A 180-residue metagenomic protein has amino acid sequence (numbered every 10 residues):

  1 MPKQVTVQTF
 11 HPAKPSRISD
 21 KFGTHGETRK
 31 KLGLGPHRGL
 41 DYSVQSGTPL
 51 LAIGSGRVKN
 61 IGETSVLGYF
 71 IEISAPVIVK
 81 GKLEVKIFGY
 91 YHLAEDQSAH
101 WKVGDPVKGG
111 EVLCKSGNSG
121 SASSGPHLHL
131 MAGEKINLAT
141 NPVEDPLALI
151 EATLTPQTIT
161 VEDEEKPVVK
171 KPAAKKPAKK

Functional and structural regions predicted by a protein language model:
M1-Y69, I78-K80, K108-G109, A122: Surface-exposed, glycine-biased beta-strand/turn segments
P2-K14, L83-K86, A99-E111, H127 (+1 more regions): Acidic, glycine-rich catalytic/binding loops that coordinate metals and/or anionic ligands
D41, E72, G89-H92, K115 (+1 more regions): Conserved beta-strand positions that form and line the central face of beta-propeller blades
Q45-P49, A94-G104, G117-G120: Gly/Ser-rich catalytic serine loop of serine hydrolases
S46, G62, G117, I150-L154: Sec/Tat-exported extracytoplasmic proteins
I53-H100, P126-A132: Zn2+-dependent peptidoglycan hydrolase active-site motif and core
E63-T64, G120, K135-L138: Acidic glycine-/aspartate-rich tracts in secreted/extracellular proteins
F70-I71, V107-A122, L130: Short hydrophobic beta/alpha edge segments that flank linear recognition/processing sites
